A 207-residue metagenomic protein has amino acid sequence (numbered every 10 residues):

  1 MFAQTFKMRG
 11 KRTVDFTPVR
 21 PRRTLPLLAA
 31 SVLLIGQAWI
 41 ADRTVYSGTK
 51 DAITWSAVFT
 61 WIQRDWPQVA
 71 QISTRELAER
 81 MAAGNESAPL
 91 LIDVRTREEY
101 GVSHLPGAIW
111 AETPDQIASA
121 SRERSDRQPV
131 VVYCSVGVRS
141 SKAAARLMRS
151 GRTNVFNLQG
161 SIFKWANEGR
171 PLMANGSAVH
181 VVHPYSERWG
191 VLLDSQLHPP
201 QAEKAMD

Functional and structural regions predicted by a protein language model:
M1-V19: N-terminal secretory signal peptides that target proteins for export/translocation
F2, R9, R23-A82, G101-Q128 (+1 more regions): Rhodanese-like catalytic fold shared by cysteine-dependent sulfurtransferases and DSP/PTP-type phosphatases
P89-D93: Structural scaffold elements adjacent to functional motifs in cytosolic proteins
V94-E99: Short, polar loop motifs at secondary-structure junctions
Y133: Short, surface-exposed ligand- or partner-binding patches at beta-edge/loop junctions that are enriched in aromatics
G137-V138: Residue-level detector of alpha-helix initiation sites
